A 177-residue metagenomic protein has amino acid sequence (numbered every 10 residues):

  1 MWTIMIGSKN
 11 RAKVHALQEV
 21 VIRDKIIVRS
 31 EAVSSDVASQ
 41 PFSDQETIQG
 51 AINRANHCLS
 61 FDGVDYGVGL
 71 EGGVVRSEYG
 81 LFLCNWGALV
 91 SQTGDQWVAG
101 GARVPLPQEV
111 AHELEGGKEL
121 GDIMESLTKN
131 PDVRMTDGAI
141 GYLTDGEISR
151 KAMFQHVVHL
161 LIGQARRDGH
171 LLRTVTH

Functional and structural regions predicted by a protein language model:
M1-V64: N-terminal polybasic phosphate/anion-binding patch
P41-H177: Anionic-ligand binding patches
